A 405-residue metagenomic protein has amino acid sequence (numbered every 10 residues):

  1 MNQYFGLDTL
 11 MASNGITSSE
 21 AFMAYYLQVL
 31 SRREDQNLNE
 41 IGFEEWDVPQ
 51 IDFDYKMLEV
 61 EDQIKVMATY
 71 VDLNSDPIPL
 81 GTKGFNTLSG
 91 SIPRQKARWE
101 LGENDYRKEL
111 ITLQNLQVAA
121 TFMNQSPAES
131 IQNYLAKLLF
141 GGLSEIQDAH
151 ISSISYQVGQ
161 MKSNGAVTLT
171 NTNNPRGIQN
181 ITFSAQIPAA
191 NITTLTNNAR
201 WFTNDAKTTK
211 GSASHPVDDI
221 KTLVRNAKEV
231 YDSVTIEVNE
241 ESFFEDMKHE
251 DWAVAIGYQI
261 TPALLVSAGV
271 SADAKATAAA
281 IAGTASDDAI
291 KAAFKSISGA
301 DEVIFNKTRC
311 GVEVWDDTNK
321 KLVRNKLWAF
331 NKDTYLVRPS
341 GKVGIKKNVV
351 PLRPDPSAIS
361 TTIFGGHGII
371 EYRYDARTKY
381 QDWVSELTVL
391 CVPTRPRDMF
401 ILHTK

Functional and structural regions predicted by a protein language model:
M1-K56, P396-K405: N-terminal alpha-helical "arm" segments
F5-L7, F122, W201, I297: Short, aromatic- and cysteine-enriched interfacial helices/patches that mediate contacts at lipid membranes
L10, Y25, V29, A149 (+3 more regions): Residues that form generic nucleotide/phosphate-binding pockets
I41-F122, N180: Assembly/oligomerization interface modules of large self-assembling protein complexes
E45-K65, S144-F183, K342-I359, I363-G365: Contiguous N-terminal and early-domain "leader" segments and peripheral loops that mark the onset or edge of a domain
P93-N191, H215-F244, K379-E386: Long, contiguous amphipathic alpha-helices that act as assembly "spine/axial" helices in icosahedral shell and virion
P175-S296: Extended, solvent-exposed, turn-rich assembly/linker loops in the middle of proteins
D251-K405: Sequence/fold signature of self-assembling virion shell proteins
